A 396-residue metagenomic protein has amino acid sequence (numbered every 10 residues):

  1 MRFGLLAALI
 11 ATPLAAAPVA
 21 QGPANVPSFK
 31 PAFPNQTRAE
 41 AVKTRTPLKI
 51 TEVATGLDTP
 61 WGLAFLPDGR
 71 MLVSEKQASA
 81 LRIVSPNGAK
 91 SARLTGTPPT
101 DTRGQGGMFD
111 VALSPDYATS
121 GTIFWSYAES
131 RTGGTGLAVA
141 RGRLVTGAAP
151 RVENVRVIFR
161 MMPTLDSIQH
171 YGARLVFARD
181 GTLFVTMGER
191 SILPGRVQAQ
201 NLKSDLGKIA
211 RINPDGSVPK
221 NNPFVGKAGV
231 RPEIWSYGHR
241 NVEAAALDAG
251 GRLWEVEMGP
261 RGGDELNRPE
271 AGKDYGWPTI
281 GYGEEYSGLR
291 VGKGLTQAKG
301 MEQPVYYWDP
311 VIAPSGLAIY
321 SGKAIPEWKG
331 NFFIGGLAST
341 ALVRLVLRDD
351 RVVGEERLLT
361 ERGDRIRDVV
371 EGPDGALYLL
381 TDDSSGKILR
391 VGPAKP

Functional and structural regions predicted by a protein language model:
F3-A15: Gram-negative bacterial Sec-dependent N-terminal signal peptides
A17-L193, A244-L247, R252-E255, G259 (+2 more regions): Acidic, Gly/Ser/Thr-rich repeat motifs that build Ca2+-stabilized beta-propeller blades
A92-G106, N154-Y171, P214-W235, P278-D309 (+1 more regions): Surface-exposed loop and turn segments in beta-propeller and other repeat-based domains that flank or scaffold
L137-G147, N201-D215, P269-E270: Beta-propeller blade signature
L175, T182-G195, A199-S236: Internal metal/ion-chelating core segments
V230-E270: Repeat-solenoid scaffold signature
H239, V352-P373: Conserved blade-ending motifs and adjacent loop-strand segments that build the rim/top face of beta-propeller domains
W254, R261-N267, D274-P278, E284-R290 (+2 more regions): Short acidic/glycine-rich loop or secondary-structure boundary segments that cap or lie
